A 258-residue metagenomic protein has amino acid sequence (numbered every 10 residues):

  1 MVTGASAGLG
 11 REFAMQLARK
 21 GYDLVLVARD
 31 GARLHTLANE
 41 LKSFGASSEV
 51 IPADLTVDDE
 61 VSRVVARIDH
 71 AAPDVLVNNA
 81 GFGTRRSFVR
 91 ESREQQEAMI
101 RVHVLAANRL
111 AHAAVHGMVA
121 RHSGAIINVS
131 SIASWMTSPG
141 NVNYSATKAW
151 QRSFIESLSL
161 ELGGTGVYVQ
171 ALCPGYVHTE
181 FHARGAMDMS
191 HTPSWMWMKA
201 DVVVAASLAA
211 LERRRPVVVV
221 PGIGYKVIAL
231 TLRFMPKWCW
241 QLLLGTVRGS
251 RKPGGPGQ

Functional and structural regions predicted by a protein language model:
S6-A7: Conserved glycine-rich cofactor-binding loop
K20-L37: Conserved glycine-rich Rossmann-like NAD(P)H-binding loop of the short-chain dehydrogenase/reductase
N79-T84: Conserved NAD(P)H cofactor-binding loop of Rossmann-fold oxidoreductase domains
S87-V89, Q95-I100: Substrate-binding pocket helix/loop in short-chain dehydrogenase/reductase
A111, T147: Active-site helix of classical SDR
S131: Residue(s) in the substrate-gating loop at a strand-loop-helix junction that position the organic substrate next
A171, H191-V227: C-terminal helical subdomain
